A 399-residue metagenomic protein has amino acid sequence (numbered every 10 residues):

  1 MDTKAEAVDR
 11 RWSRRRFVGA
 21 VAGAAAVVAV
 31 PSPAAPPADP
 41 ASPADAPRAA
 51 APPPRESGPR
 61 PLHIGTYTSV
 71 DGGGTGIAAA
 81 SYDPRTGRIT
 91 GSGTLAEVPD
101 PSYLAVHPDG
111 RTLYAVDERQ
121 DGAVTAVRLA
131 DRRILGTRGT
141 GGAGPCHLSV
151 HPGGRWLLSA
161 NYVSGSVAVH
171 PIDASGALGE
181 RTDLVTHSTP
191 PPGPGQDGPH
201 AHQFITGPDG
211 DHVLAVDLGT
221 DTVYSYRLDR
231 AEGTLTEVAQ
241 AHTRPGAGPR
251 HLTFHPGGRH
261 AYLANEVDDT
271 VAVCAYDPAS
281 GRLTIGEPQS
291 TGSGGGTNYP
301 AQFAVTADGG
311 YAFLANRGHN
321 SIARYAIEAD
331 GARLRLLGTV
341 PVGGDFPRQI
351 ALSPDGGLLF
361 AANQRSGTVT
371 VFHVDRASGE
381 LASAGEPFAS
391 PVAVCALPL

Functional and structural regions predicted by a protein language model:
M1-W12, A25-V27: N-terminal secretory signal peptides
V28-R55: C-terminal region of N-terminal signal peptides and the immediate post-cleavage residues of exported proteins
Y67-S69, E118-R119, Y162, I172 (+6 more regions): Short loop/turn segments immediately following the C-termini of beta-strands
G73, V98-P108, G141-P152, W156 (+5 more regions): Beta-rich, blade/repeat-based domains predominating in secreted/periplasmic proteins but also intracellular
S81-G87, L129-A130, P171-L178, R227-G233 (+3 more regions): Short loop/turn segments immediately following beta-strands, especially the blade-tip and inter-blade linker loops
T90-A96, I134-R138, T189-P194, T236-H242 (+3 more regions): A short beta-strand motif characteristic of beta-propeller blades
G91-V150: Blade-loop segments of beta-propeller domains
